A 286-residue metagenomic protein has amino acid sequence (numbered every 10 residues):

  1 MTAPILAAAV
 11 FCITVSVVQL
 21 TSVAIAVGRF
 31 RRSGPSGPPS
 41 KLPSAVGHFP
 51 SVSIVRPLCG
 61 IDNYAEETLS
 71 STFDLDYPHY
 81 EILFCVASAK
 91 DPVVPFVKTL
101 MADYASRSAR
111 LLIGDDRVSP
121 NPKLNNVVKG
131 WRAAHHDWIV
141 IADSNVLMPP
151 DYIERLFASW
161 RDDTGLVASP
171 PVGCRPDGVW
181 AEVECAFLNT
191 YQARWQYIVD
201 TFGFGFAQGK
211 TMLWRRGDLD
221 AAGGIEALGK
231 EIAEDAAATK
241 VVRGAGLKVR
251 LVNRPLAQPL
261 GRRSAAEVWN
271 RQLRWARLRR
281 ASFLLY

Functional and structural regions predicted by a protein language model:
M1-A45, E182-A186, R194-I198: N-terminal membrane-anchoring/stem segments of glycan-assembly enzymes
P50-S53, E81, A237: Cell-envelope/extracellular polymer assembly enzymes that use nucleotide-activated donors
L69-V118: Acidic donor-binding segment of Leloir-type glycosyltransferases
T72, T99, G130, P149-W160 (+1 more regions): A short, amphipathic alpha-helix embedded in the catalytic core of nucleotide-handling enzymes
V127, I139: Short aromatic/hydrophobic "clamp" motif used to bind/position activated sugar donors
H135-D137, A207-A222: Conserved nucleotide-sugar donor-binding and metal-coordinating catalytic region shared by glycosyltransferases
D143-L147, I225: The conserved acidic donor/metal-binding loop of glycosyltransferases
W160, L166-Q192, G217-D220, I225-Y286: Catalytic donor/gating beta->alpha subdomain of glycosyltransferases that bind UDP-sugars
